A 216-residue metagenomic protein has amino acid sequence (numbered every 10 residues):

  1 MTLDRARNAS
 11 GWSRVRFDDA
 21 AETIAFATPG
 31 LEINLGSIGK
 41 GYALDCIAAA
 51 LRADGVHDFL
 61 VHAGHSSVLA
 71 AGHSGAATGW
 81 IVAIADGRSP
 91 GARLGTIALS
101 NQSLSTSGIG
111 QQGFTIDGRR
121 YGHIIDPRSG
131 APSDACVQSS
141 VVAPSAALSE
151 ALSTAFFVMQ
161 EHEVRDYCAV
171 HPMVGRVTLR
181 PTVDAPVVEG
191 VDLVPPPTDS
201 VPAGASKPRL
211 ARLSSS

Functional and structural regions predicted by a protein language model:
M1-S216: Mature catalytic core of soluble alpha/beta enzymes
